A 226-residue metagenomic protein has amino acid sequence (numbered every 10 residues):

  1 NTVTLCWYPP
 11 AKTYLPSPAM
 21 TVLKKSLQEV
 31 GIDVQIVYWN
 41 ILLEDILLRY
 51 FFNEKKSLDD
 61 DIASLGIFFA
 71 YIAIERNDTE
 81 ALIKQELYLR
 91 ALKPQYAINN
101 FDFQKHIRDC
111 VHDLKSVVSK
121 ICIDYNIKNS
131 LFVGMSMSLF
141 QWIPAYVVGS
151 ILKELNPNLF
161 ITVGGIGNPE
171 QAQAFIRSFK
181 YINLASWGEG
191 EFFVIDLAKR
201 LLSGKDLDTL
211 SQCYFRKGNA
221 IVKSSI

Functional and structural regions predicted by a protein language model:
N1-T4, K12-T13, L47-E54: Accessory recognition modules or surfaces
T2, P10-T13, A19, L23-L27 (+3 more regions): Glycine-rich beta-alpha loop elements in corrinoid/cobalamin-binding modules across cobalamin-dependent enzymes
Q35-V118: Conserved N-terminal ligand/cofactor-binding loop architecture of enzyme catalytic domains
